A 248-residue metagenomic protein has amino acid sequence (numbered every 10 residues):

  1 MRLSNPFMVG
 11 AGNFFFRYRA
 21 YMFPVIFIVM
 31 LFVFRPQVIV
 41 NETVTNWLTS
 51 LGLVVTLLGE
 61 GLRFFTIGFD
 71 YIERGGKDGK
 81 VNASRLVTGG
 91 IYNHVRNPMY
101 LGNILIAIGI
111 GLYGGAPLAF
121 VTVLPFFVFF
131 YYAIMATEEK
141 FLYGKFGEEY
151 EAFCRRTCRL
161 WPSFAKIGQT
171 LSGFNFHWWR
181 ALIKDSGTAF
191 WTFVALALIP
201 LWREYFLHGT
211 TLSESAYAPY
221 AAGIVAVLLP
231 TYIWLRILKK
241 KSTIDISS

Functional and structural regions predicted by a protein language model:
M1-G89, I104-S248: Membrane-anchoring alpha-helices and their flanking helix-loop junctions
G90-H94: Helix-loop-helix units of permease transmembrane domains in multi-pass membrane transporters, especially ABC
V95-L101, L105: Conserved SAM-binding loop
